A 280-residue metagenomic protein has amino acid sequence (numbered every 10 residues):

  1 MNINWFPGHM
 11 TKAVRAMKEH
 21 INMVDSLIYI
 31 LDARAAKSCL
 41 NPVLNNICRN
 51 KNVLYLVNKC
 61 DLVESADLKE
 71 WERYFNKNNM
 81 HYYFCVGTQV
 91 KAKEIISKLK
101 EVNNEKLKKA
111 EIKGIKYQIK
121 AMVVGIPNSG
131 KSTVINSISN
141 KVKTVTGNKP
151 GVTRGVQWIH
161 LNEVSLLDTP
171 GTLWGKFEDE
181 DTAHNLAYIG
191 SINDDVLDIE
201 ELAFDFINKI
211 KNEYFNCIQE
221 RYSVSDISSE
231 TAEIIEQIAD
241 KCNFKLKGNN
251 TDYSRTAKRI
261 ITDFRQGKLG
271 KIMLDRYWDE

Functional and structural regions predicted by a protein language model:
M1-L27, R34-A35, L40-V43, I47-V53 (+4 more regions): Helix-rich effector regions associated with P-loop NTPase G domains
Y29, Y55-V57, V123: Structural beta-sheet core signal
D61-G125, F244: Canonical P-loop GTPase G-domain recognition
T88, G114-Y117, V124-N128, V145-V152 (+1 more regions): Short capping loops/turns at secondary-structure boundaries
E94, K98, T133, D205 (+1 more regions): Alpha-helical scaffold segments in soluble metabolic enzymes
K106-A110, N136, V142-N148, V156 (+1 more regions): Short, structured loop/turn "capping" segments at alpha-beta junctions
K120-N140, T144, T169: Glycine-rich phosphate-binding P-loop
